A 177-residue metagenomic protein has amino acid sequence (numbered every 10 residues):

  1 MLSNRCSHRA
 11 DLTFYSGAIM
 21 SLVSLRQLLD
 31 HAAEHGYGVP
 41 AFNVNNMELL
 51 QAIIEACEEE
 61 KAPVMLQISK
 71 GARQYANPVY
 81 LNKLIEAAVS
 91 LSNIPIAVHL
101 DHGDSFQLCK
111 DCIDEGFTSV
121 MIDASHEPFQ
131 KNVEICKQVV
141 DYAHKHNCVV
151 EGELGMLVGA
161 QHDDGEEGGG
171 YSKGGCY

Functional and structural regions predicted by a protein language model:
N4-I19: Short, Lys/Arg-enriched N-terminal segments with co-localized hydrophobic residues within the first ~10-30 amino acids
I19-P40: N-terminal amphipathic alpha-helix/helix-capping segment at the start of soluble metabolic enzymes
L25-H31, N46-Q67, G71, L81-S92 (+1 more regions): Alpha/beta enzyme core
P78: Metallocofactor- and cofactor-centric catalytic cores in central/energy metabolism, strongly enriched
